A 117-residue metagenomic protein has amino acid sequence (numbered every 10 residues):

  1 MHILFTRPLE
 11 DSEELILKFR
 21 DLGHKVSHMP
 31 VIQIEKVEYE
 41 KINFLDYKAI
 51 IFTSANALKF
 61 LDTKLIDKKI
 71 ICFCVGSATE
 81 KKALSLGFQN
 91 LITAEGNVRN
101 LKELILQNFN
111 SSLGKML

Functional and structural regions predicted by a protein language model:
M1-L117: Signature of uroporphyrinogen-III synthase
